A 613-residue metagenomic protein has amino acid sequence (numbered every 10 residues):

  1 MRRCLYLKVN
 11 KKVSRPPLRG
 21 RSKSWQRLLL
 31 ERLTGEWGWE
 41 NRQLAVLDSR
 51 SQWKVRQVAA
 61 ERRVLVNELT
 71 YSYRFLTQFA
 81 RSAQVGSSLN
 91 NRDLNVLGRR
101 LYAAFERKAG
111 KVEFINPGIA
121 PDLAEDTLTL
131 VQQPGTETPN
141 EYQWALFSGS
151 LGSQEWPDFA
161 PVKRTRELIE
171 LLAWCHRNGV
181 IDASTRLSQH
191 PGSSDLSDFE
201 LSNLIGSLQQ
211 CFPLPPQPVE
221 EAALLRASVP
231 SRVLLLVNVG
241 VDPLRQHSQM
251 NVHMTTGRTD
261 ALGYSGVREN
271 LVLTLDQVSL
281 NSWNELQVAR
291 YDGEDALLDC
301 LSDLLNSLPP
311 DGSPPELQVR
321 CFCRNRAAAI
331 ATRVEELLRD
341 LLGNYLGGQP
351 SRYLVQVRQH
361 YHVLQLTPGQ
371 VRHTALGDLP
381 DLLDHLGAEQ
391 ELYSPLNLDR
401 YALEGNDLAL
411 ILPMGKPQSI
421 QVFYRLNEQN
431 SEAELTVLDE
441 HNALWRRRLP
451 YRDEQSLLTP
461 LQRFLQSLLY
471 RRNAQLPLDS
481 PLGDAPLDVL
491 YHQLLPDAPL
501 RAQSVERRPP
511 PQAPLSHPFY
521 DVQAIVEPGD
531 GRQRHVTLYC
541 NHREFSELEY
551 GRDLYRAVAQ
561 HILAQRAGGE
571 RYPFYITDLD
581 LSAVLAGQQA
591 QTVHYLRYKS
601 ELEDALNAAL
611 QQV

Functional and structural regions predicted by a protein language model:
R3-S14: Short, hydrophobic/amphipathic alpha-helical patches that form generic packing surfaces within helical domains
R15-P16, R21-K23, R27-L33, A124: Extended repeat-based interaction scaffolds and adjacent low-complexity, acidic/S/T/P-biased segments that form broad
W37-D93: Long, charge-rich low-complexity segments
Y71-V613: Long C-terminal appendages of very large multidomain proteins
